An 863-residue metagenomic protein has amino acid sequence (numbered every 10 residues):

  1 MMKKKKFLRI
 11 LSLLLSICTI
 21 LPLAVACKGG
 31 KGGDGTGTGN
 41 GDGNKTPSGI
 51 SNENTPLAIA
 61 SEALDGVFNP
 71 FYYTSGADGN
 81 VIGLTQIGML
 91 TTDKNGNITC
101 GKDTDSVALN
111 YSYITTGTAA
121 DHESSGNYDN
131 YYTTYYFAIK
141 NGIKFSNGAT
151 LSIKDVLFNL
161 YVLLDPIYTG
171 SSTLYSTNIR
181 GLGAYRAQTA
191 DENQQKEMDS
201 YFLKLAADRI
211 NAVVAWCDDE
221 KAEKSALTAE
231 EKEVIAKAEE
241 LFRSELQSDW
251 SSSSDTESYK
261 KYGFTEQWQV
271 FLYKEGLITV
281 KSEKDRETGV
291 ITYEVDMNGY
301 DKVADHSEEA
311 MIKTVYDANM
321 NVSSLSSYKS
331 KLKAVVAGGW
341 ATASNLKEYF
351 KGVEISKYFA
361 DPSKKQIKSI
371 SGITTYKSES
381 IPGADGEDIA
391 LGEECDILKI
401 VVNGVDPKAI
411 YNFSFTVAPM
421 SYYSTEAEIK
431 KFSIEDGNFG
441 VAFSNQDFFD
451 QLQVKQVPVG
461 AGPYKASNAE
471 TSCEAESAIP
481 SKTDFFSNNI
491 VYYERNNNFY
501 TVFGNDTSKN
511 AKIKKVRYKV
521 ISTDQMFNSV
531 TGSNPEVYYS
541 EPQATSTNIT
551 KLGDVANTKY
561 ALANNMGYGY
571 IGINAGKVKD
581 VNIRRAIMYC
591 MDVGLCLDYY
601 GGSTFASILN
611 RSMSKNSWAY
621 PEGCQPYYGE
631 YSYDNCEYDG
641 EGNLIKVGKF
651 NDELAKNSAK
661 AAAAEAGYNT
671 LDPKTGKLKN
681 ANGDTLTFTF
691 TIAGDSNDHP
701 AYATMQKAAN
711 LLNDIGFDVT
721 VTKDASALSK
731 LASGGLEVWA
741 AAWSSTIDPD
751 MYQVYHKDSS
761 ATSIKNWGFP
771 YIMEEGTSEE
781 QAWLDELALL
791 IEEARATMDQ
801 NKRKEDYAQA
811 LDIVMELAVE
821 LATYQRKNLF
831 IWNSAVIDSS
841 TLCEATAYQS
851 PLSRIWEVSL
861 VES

Functional and structural regions predicted by a protein language model:
A24-A26: C-terminal motif of bacterial Sec signal peptides marking the signal peptidase cleavage site
A58-N130, A138: N-terminal lobe/hinge region of extracytoplasmic solute-binding protein
I59, G148, M526-V537, F690 (+1 more regions): Periplasmic binding protein-like
V81, Y589-Y631, P700-A709, K730-S863: Detector for C-terminal structural segments
T91-K94, S344-K357, S414-A511, K515 (+1 more regions): Gly/Pro-rich hinge or "lid" segments in bacterial periplasmic/extracellular proteins
T173-A442: Surface-exposed binding/hinge segments that line and control ligand-binding clefts or catalytic entry sites
K465-T483, S487-R495, K579-N710, D714 (+1 more regions): Append "and occasionally in soluble cytosolic enzymes with long acidic Gly/Pro-rich linkers
N489, Y493, N498-T550: Ligand-site clamp/hinge motif
